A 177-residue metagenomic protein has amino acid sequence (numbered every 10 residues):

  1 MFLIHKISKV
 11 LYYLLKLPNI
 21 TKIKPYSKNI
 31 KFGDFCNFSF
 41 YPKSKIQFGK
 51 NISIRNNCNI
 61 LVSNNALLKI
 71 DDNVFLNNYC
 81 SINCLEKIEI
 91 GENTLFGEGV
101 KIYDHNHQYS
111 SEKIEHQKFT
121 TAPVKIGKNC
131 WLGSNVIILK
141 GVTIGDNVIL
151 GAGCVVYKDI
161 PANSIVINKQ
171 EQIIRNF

Functional and structural regions predicted by a protein language model:
M1-Y103, G127-K128, V136, D146 (+2 more regions): Domain-scale signature associated with acetyltransferase and cell-envelope carbohydrate enzymes
S39, Y109-K113: A short, acidic/glycine-rich surface segment
P42-S44, N64, A122, K140 (+1 more regions): Short, conserved secondary-structure segments in the cores of folded domains
C84, S134-I149, C154-K158: Beta-rich strand-turn-strand
L95, W131, I149, V155 (+1 more regions): Short-chain dehydrogenase/reductase
N106: Extracellular/periplasmic carbohydrate-active domains that bind, remodel, or depolymerize complex polysaccharides
E112-E115, F177: Short acidic, glycine/proline-rich loop/turn micro-motifs
I114-I126: Glycine-rich NAD(P)-binding loop of Rossmann-like domains
